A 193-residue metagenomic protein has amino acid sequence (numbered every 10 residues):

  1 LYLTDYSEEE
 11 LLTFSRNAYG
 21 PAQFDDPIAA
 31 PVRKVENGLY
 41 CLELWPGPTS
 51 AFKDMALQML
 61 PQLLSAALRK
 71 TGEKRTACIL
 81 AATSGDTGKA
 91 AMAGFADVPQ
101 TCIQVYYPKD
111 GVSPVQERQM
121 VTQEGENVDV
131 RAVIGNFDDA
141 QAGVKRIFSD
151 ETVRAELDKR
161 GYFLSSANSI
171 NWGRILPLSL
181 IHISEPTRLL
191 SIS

Functional and structural regions predicted by a protein language model:
L1-A51, G125-G161: Small-residue-rich anion-binding loops in enzyme active sites
G38-P46, T71-A77, D158-S169, R188: Glycine/charged-rich beta-loop-alpha catalytic/anionic-binding loops adjacent to active sites
Y40-A96: Well-ordered mid-protein domain cores that form the structural environment of catalytic cofactors
C78-T83, T87-G88, M92-G135: Catalytic or ion-translocation cores adjacent to nucleophile or general acid/base/metal-coordination motifs in diverse
R118-M120, V144-D150, L180: Short, surface-exposed amphipathic charged segments that create phosphate/polyanion-binding patches used for binding
N171-S179: Active-site phosphate/pyrophosphate-binding segments
I181, E185-I192: Single conserved hydrophobic/aromatic residue that forms the stacking wall/gate of nucleotide- or nucleobase-binding
